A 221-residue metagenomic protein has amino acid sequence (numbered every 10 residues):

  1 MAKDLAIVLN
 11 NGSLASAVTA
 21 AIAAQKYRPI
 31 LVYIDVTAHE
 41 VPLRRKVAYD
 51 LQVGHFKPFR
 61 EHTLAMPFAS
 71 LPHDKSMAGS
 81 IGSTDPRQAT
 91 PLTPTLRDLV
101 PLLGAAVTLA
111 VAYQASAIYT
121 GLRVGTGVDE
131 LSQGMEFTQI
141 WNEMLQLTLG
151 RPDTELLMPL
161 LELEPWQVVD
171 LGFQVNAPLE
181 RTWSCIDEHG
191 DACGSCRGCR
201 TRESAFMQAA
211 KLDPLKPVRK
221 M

Functional and structural regions predicted by a protein language model:
M1-N176: ATP-dependent adenylation/nucleotidyltransferase module used to activate substrates
Q25-P29, H189, M207: Alpha-helix termini
V100, G104, W183-S204: Local cysteine-cluster metal-coordination motifs and their immediate loop/turn environment, predominantly Fe-S cluster
T126, F206-M207: Glycine-rich nucleotide phosphate-binding loop and flanking beta-alpha elements of Rossmann-like dinucleotide-binding
Q133-G134, S195-C199, A209, K220: Short amphipathic alpha-helical patches
L149, M207-A210: Short amphipathic alpha-helical interaction/hinge segments
L171-Q174, L179-H189: Short, intrinsically disordered, charge-biased short linear motifs at domain edges
E188-H189, A210-M221: Short cysteine/histidine-rich metal-coordination sites, predominantly Zn2+-binding motifs
